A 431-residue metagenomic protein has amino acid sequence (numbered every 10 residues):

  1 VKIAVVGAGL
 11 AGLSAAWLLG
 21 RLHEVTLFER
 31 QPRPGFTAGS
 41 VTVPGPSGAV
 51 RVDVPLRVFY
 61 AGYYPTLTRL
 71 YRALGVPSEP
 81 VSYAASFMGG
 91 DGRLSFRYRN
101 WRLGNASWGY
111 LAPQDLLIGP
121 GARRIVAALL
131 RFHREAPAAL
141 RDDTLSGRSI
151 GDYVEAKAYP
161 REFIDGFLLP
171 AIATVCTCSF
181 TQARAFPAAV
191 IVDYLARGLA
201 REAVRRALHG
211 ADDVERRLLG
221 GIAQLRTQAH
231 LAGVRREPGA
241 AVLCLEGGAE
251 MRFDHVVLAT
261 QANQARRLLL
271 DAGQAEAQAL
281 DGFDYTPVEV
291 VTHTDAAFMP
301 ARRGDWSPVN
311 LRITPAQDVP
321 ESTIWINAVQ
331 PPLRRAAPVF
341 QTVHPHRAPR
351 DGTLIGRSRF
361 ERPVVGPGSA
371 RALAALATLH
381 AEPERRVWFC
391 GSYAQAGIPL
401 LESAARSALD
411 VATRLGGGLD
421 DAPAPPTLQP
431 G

Functional and structural regions predicted by a protein language model:
K2-L27: N-terminal Rossmann-like FAD-binding beta1-loop-alpha1 element of flavoenzymes
A11, R33, N263: Conserved Rossmann-like nucleotide-cofactor binding loop
G20-P44: Glycine-rich FAD pyrophosphate-binding loop
V41-L67: N-terminal glycine-rich dinucleotide-binding loop that anchors FAD/FMN and/or NAD(P) in oxidoreductases
A61-Q182: Mobile amphipathic helical/loop "lid" adjacent to a hydrophobic cofactor/ligand pocket
R99-W101, V319-G431: Conserved flavin/dinucleotide-binding core of flavoenzymes
V190-E246, M251-D254: Helical element adjacent to the flavin cofactor pocket in flavoenzyme catalytic cores
A232-G233, E237-P363: Mid-domain catalytic core of redox enzymes that form a hydrophobic substrate pocket/lid adjacent to a catalytic redox
